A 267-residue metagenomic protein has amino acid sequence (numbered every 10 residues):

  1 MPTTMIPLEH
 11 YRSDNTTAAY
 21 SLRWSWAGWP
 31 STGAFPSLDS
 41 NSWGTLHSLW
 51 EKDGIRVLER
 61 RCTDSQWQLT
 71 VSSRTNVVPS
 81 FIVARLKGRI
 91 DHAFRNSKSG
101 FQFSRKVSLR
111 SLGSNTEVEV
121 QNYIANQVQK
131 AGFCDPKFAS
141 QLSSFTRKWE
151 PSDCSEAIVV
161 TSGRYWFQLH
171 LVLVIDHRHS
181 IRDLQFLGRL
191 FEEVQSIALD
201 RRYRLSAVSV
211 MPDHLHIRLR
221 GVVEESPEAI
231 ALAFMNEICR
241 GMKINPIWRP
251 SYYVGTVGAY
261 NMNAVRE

Functional and structural regions predicted by a protein language model:
P2-E267: Charge-rich, low-complexity N-terminal segments
